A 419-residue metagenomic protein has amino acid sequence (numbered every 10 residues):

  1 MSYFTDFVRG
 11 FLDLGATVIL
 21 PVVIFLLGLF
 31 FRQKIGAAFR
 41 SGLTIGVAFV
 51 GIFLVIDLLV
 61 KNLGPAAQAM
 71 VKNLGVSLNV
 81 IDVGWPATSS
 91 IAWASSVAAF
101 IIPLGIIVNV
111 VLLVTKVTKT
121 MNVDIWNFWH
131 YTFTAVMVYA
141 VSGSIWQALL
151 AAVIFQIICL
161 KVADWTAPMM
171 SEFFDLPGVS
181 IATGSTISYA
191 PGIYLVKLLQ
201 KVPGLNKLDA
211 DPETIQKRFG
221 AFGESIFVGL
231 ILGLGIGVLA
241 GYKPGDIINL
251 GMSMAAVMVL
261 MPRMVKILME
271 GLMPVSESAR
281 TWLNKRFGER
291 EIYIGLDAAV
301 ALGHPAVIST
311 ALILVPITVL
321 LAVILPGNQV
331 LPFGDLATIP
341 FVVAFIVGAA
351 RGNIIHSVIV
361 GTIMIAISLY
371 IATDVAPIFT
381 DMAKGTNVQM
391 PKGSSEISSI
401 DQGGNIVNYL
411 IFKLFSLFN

Functional and structural regions predicted by a protein language model:
M1-V55, S96-Y293, L320, V343-H356 (+2 more regions): Signature of multi-pass transmembrane helix bundles
L20-V23, L63, Q68-T88, Q200 (+2 more regions): Helix-loop-helix junctions within the multi-pass membrane cores of secondary transporters/permeases
S41, A48-A99: Membrane helical hairpin/interfacial module
V360-V375: Cytosol-/stroma-facing membrane-proximal "stalk/adaptor" domains immediately downstream of transmembrane anchors
